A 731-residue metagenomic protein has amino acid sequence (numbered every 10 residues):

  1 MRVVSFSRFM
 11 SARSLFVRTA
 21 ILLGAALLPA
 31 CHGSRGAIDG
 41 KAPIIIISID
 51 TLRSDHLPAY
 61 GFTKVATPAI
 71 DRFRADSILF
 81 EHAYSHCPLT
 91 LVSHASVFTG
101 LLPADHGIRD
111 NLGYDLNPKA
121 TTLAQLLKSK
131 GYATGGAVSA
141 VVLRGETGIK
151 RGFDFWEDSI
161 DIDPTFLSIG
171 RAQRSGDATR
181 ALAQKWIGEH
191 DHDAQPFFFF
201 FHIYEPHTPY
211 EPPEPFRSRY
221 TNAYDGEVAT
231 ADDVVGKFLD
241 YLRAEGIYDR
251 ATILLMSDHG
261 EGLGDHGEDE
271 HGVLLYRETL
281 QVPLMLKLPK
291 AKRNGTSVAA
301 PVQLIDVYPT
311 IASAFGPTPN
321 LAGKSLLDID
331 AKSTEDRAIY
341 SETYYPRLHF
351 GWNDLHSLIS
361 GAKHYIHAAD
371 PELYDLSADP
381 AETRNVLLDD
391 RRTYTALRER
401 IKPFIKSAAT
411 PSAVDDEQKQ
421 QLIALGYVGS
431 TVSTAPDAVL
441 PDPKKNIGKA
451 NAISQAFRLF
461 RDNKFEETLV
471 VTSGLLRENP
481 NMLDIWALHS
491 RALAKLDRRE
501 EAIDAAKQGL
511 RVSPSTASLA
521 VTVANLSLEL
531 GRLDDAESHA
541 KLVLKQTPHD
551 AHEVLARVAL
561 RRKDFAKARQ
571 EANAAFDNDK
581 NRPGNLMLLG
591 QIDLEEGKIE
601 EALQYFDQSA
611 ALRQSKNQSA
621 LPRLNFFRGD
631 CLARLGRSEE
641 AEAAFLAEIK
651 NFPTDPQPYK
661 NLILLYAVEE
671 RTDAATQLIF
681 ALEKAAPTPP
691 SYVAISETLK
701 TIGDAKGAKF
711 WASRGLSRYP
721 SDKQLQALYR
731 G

Functional and structural regions predicted by a protein language model:
A25-K507, R511-N525, E529-R532, K545 (+11 more regions): Catalytic domains that recognize anionic headgroups
A450, D484, S518, D550 (+6 more regions): Start-of-helix register in tetratricopeptide repeats
V471, A505, H539, E571 (+4 more regions): Alpha-helical solenoid repeat scaffolds, predominantly canonical TPR units
G474-L475, Q508-G509, L542-V543, A574-A575 (+4 more regions): Canonical positions in the second alpha-helix
P480, P514, Q546-P548, K580 (+5 more regions): Short coil turns that delineate tetratricopeptide repeat
P689, V693-G731: Terminal, low-structured helical/coil segments at or just beyond the last alpha-helical repeat
